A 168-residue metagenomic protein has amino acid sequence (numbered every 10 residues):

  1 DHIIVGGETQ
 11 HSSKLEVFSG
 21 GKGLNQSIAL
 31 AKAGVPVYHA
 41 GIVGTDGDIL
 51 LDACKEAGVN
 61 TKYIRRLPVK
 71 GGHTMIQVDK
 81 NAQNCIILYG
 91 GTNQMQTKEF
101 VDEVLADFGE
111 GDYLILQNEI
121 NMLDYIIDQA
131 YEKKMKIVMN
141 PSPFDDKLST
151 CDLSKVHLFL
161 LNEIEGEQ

Functional and structural regions predicted by a protein language model:
D1-A40, I49: Glycine-rich phosphate/adenosyl-contacting loop at the front of the ribokinase-like
I4, G44, D79: Acidic surface patches and DE-rich sequence motifs
K14-E16, Y38-T45, G58-G72, N140-S142: Beta-strand->loop->alpha-helix junctions that form or flank phosphate-binding loops in nucleotide-handling enzymes
V17-G20, L24, G71, I127 (+1 more regions): Hydrophobic alpha-helical segments
S19-G20, T45, M95: A structural motif shared across PLP-dependent enzymes of the aminotransferase-like
N25, T45-I49, K70, N121-M122 (+1 more regions): Short alpha-helical
D52-R66, V78-Q168: Ribokinase/PfkB-type carbohydrate-kinase core domain
M75: C-terminal catalytic lobe of FAD-dependent flavoproteins
